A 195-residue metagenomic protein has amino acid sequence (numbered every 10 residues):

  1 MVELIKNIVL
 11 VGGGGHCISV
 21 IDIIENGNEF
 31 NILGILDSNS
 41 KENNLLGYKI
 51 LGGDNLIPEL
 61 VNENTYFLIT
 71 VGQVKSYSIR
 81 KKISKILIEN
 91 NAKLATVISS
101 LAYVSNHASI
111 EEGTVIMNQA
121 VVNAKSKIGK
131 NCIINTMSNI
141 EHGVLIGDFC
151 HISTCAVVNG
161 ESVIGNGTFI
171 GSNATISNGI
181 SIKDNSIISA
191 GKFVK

Functional and structural regions predicted by a protein language model:
M1-L45, G53, P58-V61: Hydrophobic, well-ordered beta-alpha structural blocks that scaffold small-molecule cofactor pockets
G15-H16, K75-S78, S109: Short alpha-helical
I18-D22, S78, D148: Alpha-helical elements of the RecA-like P-loop NTPase motor core of helicases
I21-I23, R80-I83, I128: Short amphipathic alpha-helical segments
L33, T65-Y66, E112, N166: Conserved acidic residues
N39, V71, K192: Short secondary-structure boundary segments
E42-S99, Y103: Phosphate-bearing ligand-interacting subdomains that bind or position ATP/ADP/UDP/GDP/NAD(P) or nucleotide-linked
T96-K195: Structural signal for interior beta-strand "rungs" in well-ordered beta-sheet cores of soluble enzyme domains
